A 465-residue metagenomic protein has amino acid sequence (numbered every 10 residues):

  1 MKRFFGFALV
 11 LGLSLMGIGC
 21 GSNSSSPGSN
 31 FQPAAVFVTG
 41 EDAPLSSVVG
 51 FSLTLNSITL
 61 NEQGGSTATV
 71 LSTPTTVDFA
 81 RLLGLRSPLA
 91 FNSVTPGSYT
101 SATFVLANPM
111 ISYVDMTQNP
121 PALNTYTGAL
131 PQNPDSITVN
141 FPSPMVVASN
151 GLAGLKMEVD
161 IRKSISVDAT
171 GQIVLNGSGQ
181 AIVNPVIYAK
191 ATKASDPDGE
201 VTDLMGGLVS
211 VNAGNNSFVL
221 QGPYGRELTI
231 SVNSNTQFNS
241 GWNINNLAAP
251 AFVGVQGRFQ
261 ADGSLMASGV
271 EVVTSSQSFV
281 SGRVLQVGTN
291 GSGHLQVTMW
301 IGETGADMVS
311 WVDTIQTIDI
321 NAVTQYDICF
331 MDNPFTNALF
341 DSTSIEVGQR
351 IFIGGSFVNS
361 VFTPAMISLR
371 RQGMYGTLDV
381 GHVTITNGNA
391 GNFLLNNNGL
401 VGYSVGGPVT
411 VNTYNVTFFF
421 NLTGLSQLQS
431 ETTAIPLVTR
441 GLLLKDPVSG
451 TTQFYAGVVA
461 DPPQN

Functional and structural regions predicted by a protein language model:
M1-A8: Bacterial N-terminal signal peptides that target proteins for export
L9-S14: Hydrophobic helical h-region of N-terminal Sec-dependent signal peptides in bacterial secretory/periplasmic proteins
M16-G19: C-terminal motif of bacterial Sec signal peptides marking the signal peptidase cleavage site
G21-M308, T314-T384, G399-Y403, P408-N465: A short, solvent-exposed, low-complexity linear motif enriched for acidic/polar residues with Pro/Gly/Ser/Thr
N387-G391: Short helix-loop boundary/capping segments
